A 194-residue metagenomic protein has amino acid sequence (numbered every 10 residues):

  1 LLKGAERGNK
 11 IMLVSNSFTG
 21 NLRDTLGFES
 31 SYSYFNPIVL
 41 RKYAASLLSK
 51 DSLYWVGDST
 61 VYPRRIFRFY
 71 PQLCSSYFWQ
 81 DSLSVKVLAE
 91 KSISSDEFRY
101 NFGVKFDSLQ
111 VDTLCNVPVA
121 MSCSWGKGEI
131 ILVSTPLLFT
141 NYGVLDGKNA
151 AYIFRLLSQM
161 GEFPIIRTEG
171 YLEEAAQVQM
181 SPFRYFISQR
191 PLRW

Functional and structural regions predicted by a protein language model:
L1-K3, G8, K127, Q189-W194: Short, intrinsically disordered, charge-balanced linker/junction segments flanking boundaries in proteins
L1-W55, L114: Membrane-embedded segments
F18, S92-S94, L137-F139: Short acidic/polar capping segments at secondary-structure boundaries
I38-L40, S94-D96, E173-A176: A short acidic, often aromatic-flanked loop/helix-cap motif at beta-alpha or helix-coil junctions that lines enzyme
S46-G126: Catalytic beta-strand/loop cores that center a nucleophilic Ser/Cys/Thr and support acyl-enzyme chemistry
S124-K127, M160-E162: Short acidic-glycine loop/turn motifs at beta-strand connectors
I130-T135: Active-site-proximal beta-strand elements of phosphoester/diester hydrolases
L138-W194: Extracellular ligand-binding/catalytic regions of CAZymes and related secreted enzymes and adhesion modules
